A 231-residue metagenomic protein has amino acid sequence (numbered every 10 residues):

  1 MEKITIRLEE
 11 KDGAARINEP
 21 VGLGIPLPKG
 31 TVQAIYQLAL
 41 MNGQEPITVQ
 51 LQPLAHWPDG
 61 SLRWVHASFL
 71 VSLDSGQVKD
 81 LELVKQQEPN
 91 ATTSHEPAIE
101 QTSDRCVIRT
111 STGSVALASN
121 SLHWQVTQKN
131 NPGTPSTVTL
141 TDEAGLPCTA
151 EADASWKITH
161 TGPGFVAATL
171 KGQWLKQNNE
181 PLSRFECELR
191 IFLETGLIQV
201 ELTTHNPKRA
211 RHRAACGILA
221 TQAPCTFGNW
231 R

Functional and structural regions predicted by a protein language model:
M1-V107, S111, A116-G133, T137-P147 (+2 more regions): Alpha-mannosidase-like glycoside hydrolase catalytic domains involved in N-glycan trimming, generalizing to other
T93-H95, Q101-S103, A152-A154, R184-E188 (+1 more regions): Short alpha-helical segments and helix-capping/turn motifs at coil-helix boundaries
Q128-T134, P224-R231: P-loop NTPase switch/coupling surface
I158-W230: Acidic, contiguous internal or C-terminal segments within carbohydrate-active enzymes that form a structured patch used
